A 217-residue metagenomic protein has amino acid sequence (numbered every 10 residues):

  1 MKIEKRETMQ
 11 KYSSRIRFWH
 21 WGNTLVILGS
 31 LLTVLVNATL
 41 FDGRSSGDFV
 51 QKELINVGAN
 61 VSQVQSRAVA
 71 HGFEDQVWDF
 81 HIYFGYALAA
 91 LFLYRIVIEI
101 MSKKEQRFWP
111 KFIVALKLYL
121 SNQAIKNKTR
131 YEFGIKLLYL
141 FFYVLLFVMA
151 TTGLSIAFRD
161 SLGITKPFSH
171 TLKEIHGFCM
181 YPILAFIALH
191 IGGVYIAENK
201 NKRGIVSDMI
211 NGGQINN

Functional and structural regions predicted by a protein language model:
M1-N217: Membrane-embedded alpha-helical bundles that constitute the cytochrome b-like, heme-associated redox core of multi-pass
